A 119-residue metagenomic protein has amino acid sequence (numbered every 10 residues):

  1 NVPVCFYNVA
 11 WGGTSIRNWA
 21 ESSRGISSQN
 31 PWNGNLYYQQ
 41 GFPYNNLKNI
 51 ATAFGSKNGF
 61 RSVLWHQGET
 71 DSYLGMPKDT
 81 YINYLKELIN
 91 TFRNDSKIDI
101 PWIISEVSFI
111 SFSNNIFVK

Functional and structural regions predicted by a protein language model:
N1-K119: Cell-envelope and extracellular/periplasmic
